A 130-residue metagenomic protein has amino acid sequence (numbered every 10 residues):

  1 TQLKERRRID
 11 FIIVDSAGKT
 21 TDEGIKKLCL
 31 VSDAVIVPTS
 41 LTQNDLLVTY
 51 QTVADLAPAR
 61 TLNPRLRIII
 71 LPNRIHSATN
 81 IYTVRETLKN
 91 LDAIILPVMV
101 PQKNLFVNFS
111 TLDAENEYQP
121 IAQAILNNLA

Functional and structural regions predicted by a protein language model:
T1, A17-T21, L41-T42, H76-A78: Short beta->alpha connector loops
T1-I12, S32-A34, N44, A54-L62 (+1 more regions): Catalytic phosphate/metal-binding cores of nucleic-acid and nucleotide-processing enzymes, i.e., regions that mediate
E5-I25: Switch II (G3) loop of P-loop NTPases
I13-D15, I36-S40, I69-N73: Conserved beta-strand segments of the P-loop GTPase G domain that flank and frequently precede/overlap
D22-Q43: Inter-motif core of Ras-like GTPase G domains
L47-R74: Conserved C-terminal guanine-recognition region of P-loop GTPase G domains, centered on the G4
R74-D113: Beta-strand-loop-alpha "switch" segments that mediate conformational coupling across diverse proteins
T111-A130: NTP-binding/hydrolysis catalytic cores, primarily Walker-type P-loop NTPases
